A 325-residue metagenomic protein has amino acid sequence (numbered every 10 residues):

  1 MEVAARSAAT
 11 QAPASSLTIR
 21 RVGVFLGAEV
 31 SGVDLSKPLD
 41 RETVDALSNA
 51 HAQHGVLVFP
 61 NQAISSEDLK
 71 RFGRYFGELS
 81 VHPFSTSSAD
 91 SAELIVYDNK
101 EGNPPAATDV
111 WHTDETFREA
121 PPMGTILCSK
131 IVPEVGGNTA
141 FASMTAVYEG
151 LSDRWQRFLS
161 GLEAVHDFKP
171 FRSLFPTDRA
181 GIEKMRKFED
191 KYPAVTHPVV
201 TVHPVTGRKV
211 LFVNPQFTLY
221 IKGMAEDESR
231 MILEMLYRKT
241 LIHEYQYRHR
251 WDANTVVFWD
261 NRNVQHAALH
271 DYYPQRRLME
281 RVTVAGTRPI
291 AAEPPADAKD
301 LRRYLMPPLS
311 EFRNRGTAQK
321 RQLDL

Functional and structural regions predicted by a protein language model:
E2-A253, N261-L325: Non-heme Fe(II) oxygenase catalytic core, chiefly the N-lobe of the double-stranded beta-helix
